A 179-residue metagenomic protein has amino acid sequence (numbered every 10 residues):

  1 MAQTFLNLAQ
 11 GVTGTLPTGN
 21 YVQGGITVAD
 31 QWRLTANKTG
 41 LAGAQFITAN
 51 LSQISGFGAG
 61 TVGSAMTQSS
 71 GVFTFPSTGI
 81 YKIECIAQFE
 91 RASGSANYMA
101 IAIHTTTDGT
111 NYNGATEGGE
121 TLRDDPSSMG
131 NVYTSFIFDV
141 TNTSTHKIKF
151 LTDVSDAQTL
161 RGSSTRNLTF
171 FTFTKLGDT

Functional and structural regions predicted by a protein language model:
M1-G25: Register-specific beta-strand positions within repetitive beta-rich fiber domains
T18-A96, T105-T107, T116-T121, Q158-T179: Terminal (often C-terminal
K82, K147-K149: General beta-strand recognition
I86-E90, D139, D153: Solvent-exposed strand-to-loop "edge" motifs in beta-rich extracellular domains
S95-A100, A115-Y133: Repeated polar recognition positions within modular binding domains
A100-H104, K149: Beta-strand signatures of extracellular beta-sandwich domains
D125-K147: Short, surface-exposed tryptophan/glycine-enriched loops that mediate extracellular molecular recognition
L151-Q158: Short beta-strand-plus-loop segments that form exposed binding edges in beta-rich domains
